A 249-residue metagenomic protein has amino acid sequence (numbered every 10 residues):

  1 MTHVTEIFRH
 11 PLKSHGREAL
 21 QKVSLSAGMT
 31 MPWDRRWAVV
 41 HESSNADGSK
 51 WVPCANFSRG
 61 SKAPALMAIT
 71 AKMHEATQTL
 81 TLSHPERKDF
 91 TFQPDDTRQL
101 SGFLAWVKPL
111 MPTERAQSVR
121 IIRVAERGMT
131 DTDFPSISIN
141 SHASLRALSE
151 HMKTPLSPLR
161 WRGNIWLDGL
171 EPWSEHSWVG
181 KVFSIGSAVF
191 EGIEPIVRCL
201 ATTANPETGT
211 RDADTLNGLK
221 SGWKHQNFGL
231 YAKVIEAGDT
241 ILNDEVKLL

Functional and structural regions predicted by a protein language model:
M1-L249: Metal-cofactor-dependent catalytic cores
